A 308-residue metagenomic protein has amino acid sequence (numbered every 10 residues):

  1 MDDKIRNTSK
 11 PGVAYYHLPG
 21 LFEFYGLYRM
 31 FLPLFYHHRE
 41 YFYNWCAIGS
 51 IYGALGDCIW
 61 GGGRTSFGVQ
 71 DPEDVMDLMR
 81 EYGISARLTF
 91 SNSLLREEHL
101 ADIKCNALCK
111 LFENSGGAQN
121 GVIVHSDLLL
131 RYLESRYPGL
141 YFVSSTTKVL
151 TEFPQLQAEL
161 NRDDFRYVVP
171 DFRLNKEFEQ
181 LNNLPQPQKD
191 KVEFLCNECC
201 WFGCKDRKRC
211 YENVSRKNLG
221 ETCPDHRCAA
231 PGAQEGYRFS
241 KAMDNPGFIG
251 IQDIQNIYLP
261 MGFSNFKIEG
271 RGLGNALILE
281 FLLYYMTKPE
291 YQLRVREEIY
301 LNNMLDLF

Functional and structural regions predicted by a protein language model:
D2-E159, F165-F308: Active-site pocket-lining/capping segments in soluble small-molecule metabolic enzymes
